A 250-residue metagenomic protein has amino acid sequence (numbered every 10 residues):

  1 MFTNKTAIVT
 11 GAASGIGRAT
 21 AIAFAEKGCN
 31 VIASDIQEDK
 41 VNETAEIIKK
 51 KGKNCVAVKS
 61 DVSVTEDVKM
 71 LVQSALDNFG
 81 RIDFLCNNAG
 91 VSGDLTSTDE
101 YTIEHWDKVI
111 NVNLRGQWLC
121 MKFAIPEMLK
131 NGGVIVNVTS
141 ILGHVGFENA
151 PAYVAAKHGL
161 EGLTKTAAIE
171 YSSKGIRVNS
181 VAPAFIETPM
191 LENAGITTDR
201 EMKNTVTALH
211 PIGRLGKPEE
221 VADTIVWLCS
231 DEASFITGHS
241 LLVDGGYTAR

Functional and structural regions predicted by a protein language model:
S92-L95, V145, L209, V226 (+1 more regions): Short C-terminal tail/terminal secondary-structure segment of NAD(P)H-dependent dehydrogenase/reductase domains
T96-T98, T102-I110, M202, V206: Substrate-binding pocket helix/loop in short-chain dehydrogenase/reductase
M121, A156, T164: Active-site helix of classical SDR
P126, I169-S173, S234: Alpha-helical segment proximal to the catalytic Tyr-Lys
S140: Residue(s) in the substrate-gating loop at a strand-loop-helix junction that position the organic substrate next
S173, F185-L209: A glycine/serine/threonine-rich, flexible loop-to-helix segment that serves as the NAD(P) cofactor-binding "lid"
S180, E201-E232, I236, G245: C-terminal helical subdomain
